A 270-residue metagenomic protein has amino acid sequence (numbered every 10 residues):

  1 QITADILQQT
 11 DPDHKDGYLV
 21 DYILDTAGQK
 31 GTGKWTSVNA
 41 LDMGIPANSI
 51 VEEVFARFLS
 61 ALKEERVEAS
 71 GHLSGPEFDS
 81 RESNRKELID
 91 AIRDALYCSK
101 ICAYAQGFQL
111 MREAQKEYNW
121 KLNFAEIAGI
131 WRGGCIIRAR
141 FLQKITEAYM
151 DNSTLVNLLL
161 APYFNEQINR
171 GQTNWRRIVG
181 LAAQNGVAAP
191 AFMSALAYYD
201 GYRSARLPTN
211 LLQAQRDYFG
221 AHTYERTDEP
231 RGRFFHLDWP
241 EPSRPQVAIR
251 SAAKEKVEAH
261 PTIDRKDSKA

Functional and structural regions predicted by a protein language model:
Q1-Q184, A188-A189, E241-P245: C-terminal substrate-binding/catalytic lobe of Rossmann-fold NAD(P)-dependent dehydrogenases
N169, N174-P261: C-terminal amphipathic alpha-helical interaction region
E258-A270: Eukaryotic N-terminal low-complexity, Ser/Thr- and Lys/Arg-rich leader segments that predominantly function as
